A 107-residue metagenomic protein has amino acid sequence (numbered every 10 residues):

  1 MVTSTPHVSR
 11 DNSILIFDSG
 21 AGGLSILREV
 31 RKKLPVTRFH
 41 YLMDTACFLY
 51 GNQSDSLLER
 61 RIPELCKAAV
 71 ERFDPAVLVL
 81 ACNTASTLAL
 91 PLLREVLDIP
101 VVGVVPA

Functional and structural regions predicted by a protein language model:
V2-A107: Non-catalytic structural scaffold of enzyme domains
